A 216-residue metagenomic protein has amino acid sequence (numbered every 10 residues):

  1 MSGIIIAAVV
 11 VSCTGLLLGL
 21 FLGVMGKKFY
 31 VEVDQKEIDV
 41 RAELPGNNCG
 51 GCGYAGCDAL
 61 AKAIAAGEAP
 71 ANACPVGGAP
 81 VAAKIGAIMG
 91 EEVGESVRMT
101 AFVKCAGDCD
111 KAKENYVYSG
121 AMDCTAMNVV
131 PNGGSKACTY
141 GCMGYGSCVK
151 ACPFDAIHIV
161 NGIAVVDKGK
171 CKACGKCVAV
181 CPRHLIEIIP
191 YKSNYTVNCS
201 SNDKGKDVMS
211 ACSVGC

Functional and structural regions predicted by a protein language model:
S2-C216: Ferredoxin-type iron-sulfur electron-transfer modules and their immediate structural context
